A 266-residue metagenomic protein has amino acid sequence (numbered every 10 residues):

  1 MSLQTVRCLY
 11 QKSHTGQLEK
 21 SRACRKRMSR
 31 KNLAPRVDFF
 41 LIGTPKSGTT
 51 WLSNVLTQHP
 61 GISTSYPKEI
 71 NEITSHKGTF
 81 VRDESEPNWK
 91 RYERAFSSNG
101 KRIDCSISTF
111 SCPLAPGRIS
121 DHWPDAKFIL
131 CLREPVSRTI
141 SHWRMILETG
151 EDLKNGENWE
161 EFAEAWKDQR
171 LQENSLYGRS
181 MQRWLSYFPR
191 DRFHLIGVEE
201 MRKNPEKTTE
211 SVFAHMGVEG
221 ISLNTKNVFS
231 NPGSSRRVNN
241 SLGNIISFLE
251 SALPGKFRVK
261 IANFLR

Functional and structural regions predicted by a protein language model:
L3-F110, D121-C131, P135-F162, F188: PAPS-dependent sulfotransferase catalytic core
K46, E86, L171-N174, R202: Short, solvent-exposed loop/helix junctions and linker helices that flank or host conserved functional motifs
T50-H59, A115-W123, W143, G178-G220: PAPS/PAP-binding and catalytic site of the sulfotransferase fold
G78-V81, W166-N174, I196-E199, R266: Active-site rim elements
A95, H142, A165, H215 (+1 more regions): Residues that form generic nucleotide/phosphate-binding pockets
S108-S111, E173, E200-N204: Acidic, metal-coordinating catalytic cores used for nucleic-acid/nucleotide bond scission and strand-transfer chemistry
A163-A165, S175-Q182: Glycine/proline-rich, positively charged, aromatic-decorated active-site loop/lid region on the catalytic face
S186-R266: The conserved 3'-phosphoadenosine-5'-phosphosulfate
